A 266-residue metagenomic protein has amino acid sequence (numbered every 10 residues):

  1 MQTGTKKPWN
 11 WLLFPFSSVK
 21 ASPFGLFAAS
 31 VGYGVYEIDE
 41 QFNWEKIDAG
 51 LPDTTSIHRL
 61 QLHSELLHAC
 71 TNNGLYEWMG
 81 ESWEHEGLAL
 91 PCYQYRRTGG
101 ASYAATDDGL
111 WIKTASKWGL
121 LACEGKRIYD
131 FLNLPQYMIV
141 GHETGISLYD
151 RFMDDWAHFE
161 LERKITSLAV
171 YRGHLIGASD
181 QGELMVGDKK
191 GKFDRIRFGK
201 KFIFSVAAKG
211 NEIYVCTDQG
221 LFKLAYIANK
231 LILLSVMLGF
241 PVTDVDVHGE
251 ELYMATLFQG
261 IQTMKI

Functional and structural regions predicted by a protein language model:
T3-S22, E45-S64, E84-A101, D107 (+6 more regions): Short coil-to-beta transitions that initiate beta-strands within beta-rich domains
G25-A28, L67-H68, S102-Y103, Y137-I139 (+3 more regions): Conserved beta-propeller blade signature
V31-Y36, D48-P52: An N-terminal, globular interaction/scaffold subdomain
G32-V35, F42, N72-Y76, D107-W111 (+4 more regions): Loop/turn residues immediately N-terminal
D39-F42, W78-S82, T114-K117, D150-D154 (+3 more regions): Short loop/turn segments that connect beta-strands within beta-propeller blades
L62, A69-N73, G80-E81: A contiguous, low-structure linker/loop signature
D180-I232: Intrinsically disordered, low-complexity segments enriched in Gly and acidic/Ser/Thr residues that form flexible
C216-Q259, I266: C-terminal closing repeat unit and adjoining cap/tail of repeat-based domains
